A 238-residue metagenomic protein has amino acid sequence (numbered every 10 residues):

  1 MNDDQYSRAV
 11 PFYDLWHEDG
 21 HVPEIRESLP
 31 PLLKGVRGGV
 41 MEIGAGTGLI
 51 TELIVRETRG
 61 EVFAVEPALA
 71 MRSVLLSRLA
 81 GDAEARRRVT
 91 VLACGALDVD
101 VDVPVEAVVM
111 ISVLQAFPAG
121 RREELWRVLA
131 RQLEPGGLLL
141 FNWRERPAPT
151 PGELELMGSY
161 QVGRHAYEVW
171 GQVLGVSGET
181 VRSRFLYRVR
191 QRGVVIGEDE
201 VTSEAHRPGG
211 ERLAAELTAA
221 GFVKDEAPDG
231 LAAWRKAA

Functional and structural regions predicted by a protein language model:
M1-R37: Conserved class I S-adenosyl-L-methionine
R37-G46: Conserved class I S-adenosyl-L-methionine
L49-D98: Class I SAM-dependent methyltransferase SAM/SAH-binding core
D100-V108: A short acidic, Gly/Pro-enriched loop at the edge of an enzyme's catalytic core that lines a small-molecule cofactor
E123-P135: A short glycine-rich, Lys/Arg-flanked "PGG" loop and its adjoining helix->strand segment in the class I
G136-W143: Conserved beta-strand signature within the Rossmann-like core of class I S-adenosyl-L-methionine
W143-P208: SAM-dependent methyltransferase
H206-A238: C-terminal lobe and adjacent flexible extensions of AdoMet/dcAdoMet transferase-like proteins
